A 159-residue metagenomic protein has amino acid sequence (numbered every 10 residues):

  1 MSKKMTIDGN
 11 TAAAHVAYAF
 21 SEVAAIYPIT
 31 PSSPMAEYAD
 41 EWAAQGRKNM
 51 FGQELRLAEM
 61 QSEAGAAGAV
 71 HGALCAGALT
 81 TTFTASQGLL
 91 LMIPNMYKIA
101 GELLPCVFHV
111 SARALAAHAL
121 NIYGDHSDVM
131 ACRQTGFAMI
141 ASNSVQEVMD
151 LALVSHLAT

Functional and structural regions predicted by a protein language model:
M1-A131, G136-F137, A141-E147, L153: Thiamine diphosphate
A152-T159: Aromatic- and glycine-enriched pocket-lining scaffold segments that form the walls of small-molecule binding clefts
